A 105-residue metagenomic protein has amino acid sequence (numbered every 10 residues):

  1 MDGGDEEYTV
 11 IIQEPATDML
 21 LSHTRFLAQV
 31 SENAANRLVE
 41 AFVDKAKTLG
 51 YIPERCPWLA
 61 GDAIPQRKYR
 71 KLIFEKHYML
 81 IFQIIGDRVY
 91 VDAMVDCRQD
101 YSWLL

Functional and structural regions predicted by a protein language model:
M1-A41: Arg/Lys-rich, positively charged N-terminal/basic patches that mediate binding to nucleic acids
G3, F74-L105: Enriched for short, Lys/Arg-rich terminal
V39, V43-K45, Q66: Amphipathic, hydrophobic secondary-structure cores in small proteins
G50-E54: Short proline/glycine- and basic residue-enriched helix-capping loop/turn segments at helix->loop/beta transitions
C56-G86: Basic/aromatic recognition patch in beta-strand/loop cores that engages polyanionic ligands
